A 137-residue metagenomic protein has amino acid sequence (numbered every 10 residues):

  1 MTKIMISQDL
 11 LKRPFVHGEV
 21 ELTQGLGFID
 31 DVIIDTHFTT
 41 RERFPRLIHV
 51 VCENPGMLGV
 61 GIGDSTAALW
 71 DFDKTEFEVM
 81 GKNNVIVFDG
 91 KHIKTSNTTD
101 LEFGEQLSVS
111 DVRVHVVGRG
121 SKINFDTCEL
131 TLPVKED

Functional and structural regions predicted by a protein language model:
M1: Small-residue-rich beta-alpha loop regions that form the catalytic core of phosphotransfer and lipid-active enzymes
I4-D137: C-terminal and late-domain segments of enzyme folds
